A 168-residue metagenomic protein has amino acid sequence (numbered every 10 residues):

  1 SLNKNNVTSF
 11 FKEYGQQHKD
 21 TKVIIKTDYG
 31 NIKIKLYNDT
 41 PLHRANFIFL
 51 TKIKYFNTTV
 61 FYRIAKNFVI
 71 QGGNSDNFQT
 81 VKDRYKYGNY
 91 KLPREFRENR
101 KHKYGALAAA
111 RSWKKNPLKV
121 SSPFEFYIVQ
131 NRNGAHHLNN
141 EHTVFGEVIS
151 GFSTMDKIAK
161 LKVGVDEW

Functional and structural regions predicted by a protein language model:
S1-W168: Cyclophilin-like peptidyl-prolyl cis-trans isomerases
